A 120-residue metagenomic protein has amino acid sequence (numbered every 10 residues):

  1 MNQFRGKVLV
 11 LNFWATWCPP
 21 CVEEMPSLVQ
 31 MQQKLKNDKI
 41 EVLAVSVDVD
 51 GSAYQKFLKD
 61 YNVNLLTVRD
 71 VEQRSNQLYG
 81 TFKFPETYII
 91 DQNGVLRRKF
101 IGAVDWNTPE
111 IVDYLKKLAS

Functional and structural regions predicted by a protein language model:
M1-L9: A short beta-strand-turn-helix
N2, W14, L43-V45: Surface-exposed loop and edge beta-strand positions of immunoglobulin-like domains
N2-Q3, V29, Q92, D113-S120: Proteins that catalyze or organize thiol-disulfide redox chemistry and the adjacent proteostasis machinery handling
R5, F13-Q30: Conserved redox-active cysteine motifs that mediate thiol-disulfide chemistry, especially di-cysteine Cys-X(1-2)-Cys
V10-N12, A44, I89: Hydrophobic beta-strand core positions in alpha/beta domains
E23-Y61, V71-L78: Structural microenvironment flanking redox-active thiols in thiol-disulfide oxidoreductases
K56-V63, D70-K116: Thiol/disulfide oxidoreductase modules built on the thioredoxin-like
